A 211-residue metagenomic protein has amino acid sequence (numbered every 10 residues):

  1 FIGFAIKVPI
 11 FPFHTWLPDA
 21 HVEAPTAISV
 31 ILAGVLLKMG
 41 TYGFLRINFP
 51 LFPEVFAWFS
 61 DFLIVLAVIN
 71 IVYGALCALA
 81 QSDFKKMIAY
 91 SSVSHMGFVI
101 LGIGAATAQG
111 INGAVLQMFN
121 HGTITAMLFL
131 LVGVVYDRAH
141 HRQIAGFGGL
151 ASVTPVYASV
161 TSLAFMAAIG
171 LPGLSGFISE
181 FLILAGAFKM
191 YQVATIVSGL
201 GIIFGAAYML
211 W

Functional and structural regions predicted by a protein language model:
F1-W211: Hydrophobic transmembrane alpha-helices and their helix-loop junctions in integral membrane proteins
